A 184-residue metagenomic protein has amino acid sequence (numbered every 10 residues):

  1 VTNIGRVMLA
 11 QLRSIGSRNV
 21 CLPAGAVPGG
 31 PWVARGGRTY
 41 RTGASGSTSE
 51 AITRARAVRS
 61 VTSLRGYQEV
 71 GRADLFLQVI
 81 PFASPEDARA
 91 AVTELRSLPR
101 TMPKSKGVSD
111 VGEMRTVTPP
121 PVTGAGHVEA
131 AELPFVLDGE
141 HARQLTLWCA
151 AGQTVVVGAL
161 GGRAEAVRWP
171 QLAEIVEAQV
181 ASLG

Functional and structural regions predicted by a protein language model:
V1, G5, P81-S84, A88 (+1 more regions): Intrinsic-disorder-associated interaction segments
V1-G71, S105-G124, V180-S182: N-terminal "mature-domain start" segment
L9-R13, S17-V20, A26-G30, D110-G184: A short, solvent-exposed beta-edge/loop patch
T42, T101, W169-P170: Alpha-helix boundary/interfacial micro-motifs
R59-R96: A short acidic-to-branched-hydrophobic micro-motif
F82-P120: Conserved polar/disulfide-associated segments of primarily extracytoplasmic proteins
